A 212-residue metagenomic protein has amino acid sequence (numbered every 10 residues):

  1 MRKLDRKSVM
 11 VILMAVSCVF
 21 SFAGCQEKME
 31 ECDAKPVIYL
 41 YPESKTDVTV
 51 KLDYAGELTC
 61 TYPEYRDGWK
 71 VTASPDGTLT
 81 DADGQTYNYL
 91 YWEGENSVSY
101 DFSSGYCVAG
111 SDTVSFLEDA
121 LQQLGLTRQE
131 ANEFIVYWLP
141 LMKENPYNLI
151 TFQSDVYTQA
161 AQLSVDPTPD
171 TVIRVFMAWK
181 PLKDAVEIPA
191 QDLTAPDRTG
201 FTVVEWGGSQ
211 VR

Functional and structural regions predicted by a protein language model:
R2-M10: Bacterial N-terminal signal peptides that target proteins for export
R6, Q26-E27: Intrinsically disordered, low-complexity segments enriched in polar/charged residues with Gly/Pro, especially when
V9-S17: Sec-dependent N-terminal signal peptides
S21-G24: C-terminal motif of bacterial Sec signal peptides marking the signal peptidase cleavage site
E27-R212: Protease-labile, long low-complexity intrinsically disordered regions enriched in Pro/Ser/Thr
